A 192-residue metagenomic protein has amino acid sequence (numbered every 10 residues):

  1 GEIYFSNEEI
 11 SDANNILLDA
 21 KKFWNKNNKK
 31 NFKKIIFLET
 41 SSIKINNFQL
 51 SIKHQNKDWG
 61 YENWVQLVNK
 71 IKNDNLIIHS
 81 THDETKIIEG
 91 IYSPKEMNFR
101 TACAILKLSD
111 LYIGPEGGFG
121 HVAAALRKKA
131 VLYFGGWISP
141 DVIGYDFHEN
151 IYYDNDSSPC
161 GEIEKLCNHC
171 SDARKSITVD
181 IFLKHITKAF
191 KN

Functional and structural regions predicted by a protein language model:
G1-N192: Catalytic machinery of carbohydrate-active enzymes, primarily nucleotide-sugar-dependent glycosyltransferases
